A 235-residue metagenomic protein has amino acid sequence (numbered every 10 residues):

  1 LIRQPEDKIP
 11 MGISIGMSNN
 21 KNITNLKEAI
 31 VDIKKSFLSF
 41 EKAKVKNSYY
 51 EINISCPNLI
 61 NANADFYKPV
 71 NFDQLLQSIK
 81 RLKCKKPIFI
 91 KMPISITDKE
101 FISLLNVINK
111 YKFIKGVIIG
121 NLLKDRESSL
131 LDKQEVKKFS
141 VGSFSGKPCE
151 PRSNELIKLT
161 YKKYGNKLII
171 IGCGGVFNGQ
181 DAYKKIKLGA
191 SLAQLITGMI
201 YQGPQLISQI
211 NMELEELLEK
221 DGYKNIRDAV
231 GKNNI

Functional and structural regions predicted by a protein language model:
L1-F113, K133: Active-site entrance/lid segments in N-terminal catalytic domains of soluble metabolic enzymes
M11-I15, Y50-I52, I88-M92, V117-I119 (+4 more regions): Hydrophobic faces of well-ordered beta-strands that scaffold small-molecule active sites in alpha/beta enzyme cores
I54-Y67, L105-N166: Glycine/Thr-rich beta-alpha phosphate-binding loop at enzyme active sites
A64, K68, P93, S145-C149 (+2 more regions): Glycine- and other small-residue-rich loops at beta-strand/loop junctions that grip anionic moieties
I96-Y111, T160-N166, V176-A193: Catalytic cores of alpha/beta
G116-L123, V176, A182-Q209: Glycine-rich phosphate-binding active-site loops on the catalytic face of alpha/beta enzymes
R126-G142, I186, G198-K224: C-terminal helical cap(s) of enzyme catalytic domains, especially alpha/beta-barrels
D228-I235: A short, charged, Gly/Pro-tolerant segment at domain boundaries
